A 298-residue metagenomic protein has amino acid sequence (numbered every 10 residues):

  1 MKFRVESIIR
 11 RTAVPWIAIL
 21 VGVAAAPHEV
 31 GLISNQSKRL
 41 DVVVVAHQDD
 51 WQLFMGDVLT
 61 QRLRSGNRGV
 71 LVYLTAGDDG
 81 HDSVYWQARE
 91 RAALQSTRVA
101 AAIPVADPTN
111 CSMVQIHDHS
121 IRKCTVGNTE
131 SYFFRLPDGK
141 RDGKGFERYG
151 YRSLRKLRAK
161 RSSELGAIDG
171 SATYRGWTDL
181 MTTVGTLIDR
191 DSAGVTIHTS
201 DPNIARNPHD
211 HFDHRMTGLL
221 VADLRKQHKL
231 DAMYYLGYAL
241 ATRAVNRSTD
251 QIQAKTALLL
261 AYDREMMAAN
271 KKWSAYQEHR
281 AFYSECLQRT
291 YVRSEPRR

Functional and structural regions predicted by a protein language model:
M1-I8: N-terminal secretory signal peptides that target proteins for export/translocation
V14-G22: Bacterial N-terminal signal peptides
H28-D191, A222-K226, T256-R264, A275: Active-site rim/loop-helix segments in enzyme catalytic domains that contact anionic ligands
L53-G56, H81-W86, N207-V221, A244-R247: A short acidic (Asp/Glu
V70-Y73, F133, T196-T199, D231-L236: A structural signal for short, well-ordered beta-strand segments and their strand-loop junctions that often border
H117-D118, G170-W177, M181-D191, F212-R298: The feature marks non-catalytic terminal segments
D138-G139, N203-A205, L240-A241: Short, catalytically relevant binding-site loops at active-site mouths
V184-I204: Proline-aspartate-enriched helix->loop->beta-strand connector
